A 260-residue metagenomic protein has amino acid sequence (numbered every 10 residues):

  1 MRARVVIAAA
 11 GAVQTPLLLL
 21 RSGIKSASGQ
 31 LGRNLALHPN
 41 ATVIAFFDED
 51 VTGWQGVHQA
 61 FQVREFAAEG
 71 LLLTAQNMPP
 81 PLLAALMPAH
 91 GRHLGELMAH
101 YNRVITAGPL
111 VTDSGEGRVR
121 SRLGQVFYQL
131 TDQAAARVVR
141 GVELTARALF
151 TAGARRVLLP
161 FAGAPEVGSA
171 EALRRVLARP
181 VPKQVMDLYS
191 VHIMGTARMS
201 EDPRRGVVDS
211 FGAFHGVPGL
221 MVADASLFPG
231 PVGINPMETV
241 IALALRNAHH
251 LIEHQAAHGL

Functional and structural regions predicted by a protein language model:
M1-H58, D224, L243, H249-H258: Glycine-rich loop(s) and the adjacent beta-strand/alpha-helix scaffold that form part
I7, T145, M199: Conserved hydrophobic/aromatic pocket- or pore-lining residues that grip, position, or stack substrates in active sites
L17, R118-R120, V208, P231-N235: Cytochrome P450 core scaffold surrounding the K-helix E-X-X-R motif and the conserved "meander" helix-loop region
L19, V142, A146-F150, A248 (+1 more regions): Non-transmembrane alpha-helical segments in soluble domains of secreted/periplasmic/extracellular proteins
I24, R147-P160, H254-L260: Surface-exposed helix-capping loop/turn segments at secondary-structure junctions
A27-L149, P182-Q184, S190-G195, H215 (+1 more regions): FAD cofactor-binding and catalytic pocket of flavoenzymes
A154-G230, M237: A glycine-rich dinucleotide-binding beta-alpha-beta segment and adjacent secondary-structure elements that constitute
G230-L251: A conserved FAD-binding loop/helix module that cradles the flavin
